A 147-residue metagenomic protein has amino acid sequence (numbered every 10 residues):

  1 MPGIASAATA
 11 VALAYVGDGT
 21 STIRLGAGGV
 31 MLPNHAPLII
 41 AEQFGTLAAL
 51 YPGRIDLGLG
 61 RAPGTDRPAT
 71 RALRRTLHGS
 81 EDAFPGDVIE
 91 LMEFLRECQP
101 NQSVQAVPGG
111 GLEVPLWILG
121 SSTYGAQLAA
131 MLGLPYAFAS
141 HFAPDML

Functional and structural regions predicted by a protein language model:
M1-L147: N-terminal glycine-rich cofactor-binding segment that shapes the pocket for flavin-like pterin cofactors
